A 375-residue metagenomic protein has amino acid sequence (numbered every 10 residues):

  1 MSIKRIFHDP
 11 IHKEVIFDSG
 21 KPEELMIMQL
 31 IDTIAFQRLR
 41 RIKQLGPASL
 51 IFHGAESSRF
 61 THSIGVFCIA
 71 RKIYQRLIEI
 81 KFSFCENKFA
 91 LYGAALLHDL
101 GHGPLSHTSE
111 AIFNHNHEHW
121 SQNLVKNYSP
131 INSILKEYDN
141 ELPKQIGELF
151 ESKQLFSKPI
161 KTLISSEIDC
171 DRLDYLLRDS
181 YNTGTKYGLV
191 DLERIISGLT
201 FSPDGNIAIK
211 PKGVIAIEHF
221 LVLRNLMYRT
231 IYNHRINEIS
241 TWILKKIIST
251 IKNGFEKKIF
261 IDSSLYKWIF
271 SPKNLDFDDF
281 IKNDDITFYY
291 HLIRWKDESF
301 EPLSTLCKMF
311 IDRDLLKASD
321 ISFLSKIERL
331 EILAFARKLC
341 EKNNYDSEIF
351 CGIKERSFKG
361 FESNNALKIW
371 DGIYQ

Functional and structural regions predicted by a protein language model:
M1-A90, P104-E110, N114-Q375: Histidine-centered, transition-metal-coordinating active-site segments
A90, A95-L96: Elongated alpha-helical scaffolds
L97, G101-H102: Short active-site segment of divalent metal-dependent hydrolases/proteases that encodes the spacing between
